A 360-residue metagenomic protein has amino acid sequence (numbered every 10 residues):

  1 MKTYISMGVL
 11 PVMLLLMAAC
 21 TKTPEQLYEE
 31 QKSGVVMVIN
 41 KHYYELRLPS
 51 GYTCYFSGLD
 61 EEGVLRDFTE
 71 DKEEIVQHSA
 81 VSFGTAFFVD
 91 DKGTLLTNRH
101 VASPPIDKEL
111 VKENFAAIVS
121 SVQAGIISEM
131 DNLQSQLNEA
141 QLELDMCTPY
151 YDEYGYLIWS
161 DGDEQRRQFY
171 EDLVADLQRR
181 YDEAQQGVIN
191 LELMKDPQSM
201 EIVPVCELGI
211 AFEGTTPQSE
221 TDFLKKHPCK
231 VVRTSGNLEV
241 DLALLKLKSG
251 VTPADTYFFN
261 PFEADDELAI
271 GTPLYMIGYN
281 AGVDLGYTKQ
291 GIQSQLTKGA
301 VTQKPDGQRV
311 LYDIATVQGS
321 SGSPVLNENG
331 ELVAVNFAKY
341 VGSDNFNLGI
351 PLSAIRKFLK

Functional and structural regions predicted by a protein language model:
M1-V9: Bacterial N-terminal signal peptides that target proteins for export
G8-L16: Bacterial N-terminal signal peptides
C20-F88, T94-N98, V188, P197-V205 (+3 more regions): N-terminal activation segment of mature serine protease catalytic domains
K22, S103, K108-K195, V333-K360: C-terminal cap/linker of serine protease catalytic domains
K22-P24, I75, V81, P217-R233 (+3 more regions): Flexible, gly/ser-rich surface segments that form the specificity/activation loops bordering the active-site cleft
F87-F88, A315-N336: Catalytic nucleophile loop of clan PA
G93-I106, E139, E143, F169-Y170 (+3 more regions): Conserved active-site neighborhood of the chymotrypsin/trypsin-like protease fold
D241-L244, Q308-A315: Short, solvent-exposed secondary-structure boundary/capping segments
